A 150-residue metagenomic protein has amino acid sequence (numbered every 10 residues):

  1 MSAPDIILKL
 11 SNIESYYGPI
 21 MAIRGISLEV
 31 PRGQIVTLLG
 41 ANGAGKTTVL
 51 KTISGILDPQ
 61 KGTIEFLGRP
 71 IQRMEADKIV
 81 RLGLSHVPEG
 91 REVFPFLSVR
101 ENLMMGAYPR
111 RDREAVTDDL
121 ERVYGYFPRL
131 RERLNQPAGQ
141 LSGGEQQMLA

Functional and structural regions predicted by a protein language model:
G18, V36, M74, V99-D118 (+1 more regions): ABC-type ATPase nucleotide-binding domains, specifically the catalytic core motifs of the NBD
V36-T37, H86: Short beta-strand immediately N-terminal to the Walker A/P-loop
L39-A41: The feature captures the beta-strand-to-loop junction immediately N-terminal to the Walker
S54: Helix-to-loop junction immediately C-terminal to a conserved catalytic motif
G62-P70, L82, A115-L120: Conserved ABC transporter NBD signature motif
P137-L141, E145: Conserved ABC ATPase signature
